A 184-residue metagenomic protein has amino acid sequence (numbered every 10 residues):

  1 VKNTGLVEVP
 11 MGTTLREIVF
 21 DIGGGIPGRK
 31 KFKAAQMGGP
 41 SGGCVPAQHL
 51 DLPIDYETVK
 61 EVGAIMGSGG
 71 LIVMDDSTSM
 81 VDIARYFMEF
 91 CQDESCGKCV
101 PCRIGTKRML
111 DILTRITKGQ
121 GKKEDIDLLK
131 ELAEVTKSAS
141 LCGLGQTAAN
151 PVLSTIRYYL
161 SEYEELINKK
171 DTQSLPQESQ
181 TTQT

Functional and structural regions predicted by a protein language model:
V1-T184: Redox cofactor-anchoring modules in respiratory/redox and cofactor-processing assemblies
